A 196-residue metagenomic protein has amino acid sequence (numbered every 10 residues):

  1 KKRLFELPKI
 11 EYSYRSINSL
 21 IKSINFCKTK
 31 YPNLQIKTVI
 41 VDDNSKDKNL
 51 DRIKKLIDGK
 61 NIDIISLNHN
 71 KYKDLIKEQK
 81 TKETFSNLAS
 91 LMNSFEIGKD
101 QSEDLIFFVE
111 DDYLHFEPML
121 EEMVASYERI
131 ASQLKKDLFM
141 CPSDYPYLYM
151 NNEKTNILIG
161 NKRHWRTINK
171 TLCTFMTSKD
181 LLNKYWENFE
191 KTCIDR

Functional and structural regions predicted by a protein language model:
K2-E11, I76-E83, E190-I194: Short, flexible/disordered intra-domain loops and linkers
L4-L34: Short, acidic, metal-binding catalytic loop of nucleotide-sugar glycosyltransferases
K30-S45, S66-H69: Short beta-strand/loop segment that forms part of the nucleotide-sugar
L34-T38, I62, D104, K135-F139: Residue-level recognition of the N-termini of beta-strands and the immediately preceding loop/turn
K46-E103: Active-site-proximal specificity loops/subdomain of glycosyltransferases
G98, L105, F116-F189: Conserved catalytic core of nucleotide-sugar-dependent glycosyltransferases
D111-L114: The conserved acidic donor/metal-binding loop of glycosyltransferases
